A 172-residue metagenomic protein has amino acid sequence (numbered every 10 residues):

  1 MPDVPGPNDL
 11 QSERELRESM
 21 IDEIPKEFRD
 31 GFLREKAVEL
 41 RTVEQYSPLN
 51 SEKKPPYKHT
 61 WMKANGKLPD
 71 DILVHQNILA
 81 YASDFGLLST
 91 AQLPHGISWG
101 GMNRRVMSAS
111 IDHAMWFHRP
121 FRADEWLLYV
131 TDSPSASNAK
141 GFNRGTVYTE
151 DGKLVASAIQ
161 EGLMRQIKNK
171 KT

Functional and structural regions predicted by a protein language model:
M1-T172: Terminal targeting signals and extreme-terminal segments of soluble enzymes
